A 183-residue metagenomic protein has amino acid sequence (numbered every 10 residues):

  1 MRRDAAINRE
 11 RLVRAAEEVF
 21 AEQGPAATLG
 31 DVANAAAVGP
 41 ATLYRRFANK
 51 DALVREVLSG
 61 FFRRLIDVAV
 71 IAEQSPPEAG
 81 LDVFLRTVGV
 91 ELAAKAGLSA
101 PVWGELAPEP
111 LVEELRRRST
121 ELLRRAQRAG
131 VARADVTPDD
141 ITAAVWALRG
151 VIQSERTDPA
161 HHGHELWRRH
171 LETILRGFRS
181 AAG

Functional and structural regions predicted by a protein language model:
M1-A35, A52: Basic, helix-initiating cap at the start of DNA-binding domains
R11, D31, A52, A79-T87 (+4 more regions): Amphipathic alpha-helical interaction segments
G24-P25, R45, R133: Helix-turn-helix/winged-helix DNA-binding modules
A37-F47: Short hydrophobic/aromatic patch on the recognition helix
F47, V54-F61: Alpha-helical DNA-contacting segments of helix-turn-helix folds
E56, I66-A93, G104-P108, V112-R116: Hydrophobic alpha-helical connector segments
V83, R116-A129, A147, S154-G183: C-terminal peripheral helix-coil segments that are non-catalytic and often amphipathic
A107-L111, R128-A143, H161-E165: All-alpha amphipathic helical-bundle segments outside canonical DNA-binding/catalytic cores that form hydrophobic
